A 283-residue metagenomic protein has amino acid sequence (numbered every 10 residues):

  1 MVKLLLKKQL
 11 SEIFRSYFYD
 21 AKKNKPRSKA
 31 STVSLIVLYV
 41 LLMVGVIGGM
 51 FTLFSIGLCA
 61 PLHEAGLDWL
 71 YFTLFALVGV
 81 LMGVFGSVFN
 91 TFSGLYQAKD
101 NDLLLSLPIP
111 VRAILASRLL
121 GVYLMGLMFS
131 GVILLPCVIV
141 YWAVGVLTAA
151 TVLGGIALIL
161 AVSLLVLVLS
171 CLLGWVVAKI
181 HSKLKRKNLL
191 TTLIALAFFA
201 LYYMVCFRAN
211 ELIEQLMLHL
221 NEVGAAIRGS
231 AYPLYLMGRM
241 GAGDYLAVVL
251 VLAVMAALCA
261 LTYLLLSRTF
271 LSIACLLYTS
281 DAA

Functional and structural regions predicted by a protein language model:
M1-S34: N-terminal Sec/SRP start-transfer signal
P26-S55, V78-M82, T192-C206, A253-T262: Hydrophobic alpha-helical transmembrane segments of multi-pass membrane transport/permease proteins
L53-F75, V140-A157: Membrane-interface helix-capping segments at transmembrane helix termini in multi-pass transporters
Y71-T91: Long, hydrophobic alpha-helical segments
G86-L107: Transmembrane helix boundary and interhelical loop/hinge segments in multi-pass membrane proteins
N90-Y96, G121-W142, T151-C275: Transmembrane-helix bundle segments that line or gate the permeation/cavity pathway in multi-pass membrane proteins
V111-V122: Membrane-interface alpha-helices at helix entry/exit sites of multi-pass transporters
Y278-A283: Conserved small/polar residues in nucleotide/adenosyl-binding loops
